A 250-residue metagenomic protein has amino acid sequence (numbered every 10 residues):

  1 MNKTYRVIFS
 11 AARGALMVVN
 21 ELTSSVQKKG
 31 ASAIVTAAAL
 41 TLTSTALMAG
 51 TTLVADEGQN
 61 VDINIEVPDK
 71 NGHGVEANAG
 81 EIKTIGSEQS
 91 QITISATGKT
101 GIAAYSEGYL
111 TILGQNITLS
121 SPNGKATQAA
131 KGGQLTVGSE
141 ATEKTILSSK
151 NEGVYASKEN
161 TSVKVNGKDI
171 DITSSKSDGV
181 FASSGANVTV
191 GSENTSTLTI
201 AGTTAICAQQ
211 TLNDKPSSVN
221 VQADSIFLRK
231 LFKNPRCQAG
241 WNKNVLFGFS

Functional and structural regions predicted by a protein language model:
M1-A37: Bacterial Sec-dependent N-terminal signal peptides
A38-T43: N-terminal Sec-pathway signal sequences of secreted and cell-surface proteins across taxa
L53-A55: C-terminal trimerization/auto-chaperone modules of long, extracellular attachment fibers and adhesins
Q59-G72, I82-T100, G114-G124, G138-N151 (+4 more regions): Beta-strand-rich solenoid/repeat architectures in extracellular/passenger domains of polysaccharide-targeting enzymes
E76-I82, A103-T111, Q128-T136, Y155-V163 (+2 more regions): Right-handed parallel beta-helix/beta-solenoid
